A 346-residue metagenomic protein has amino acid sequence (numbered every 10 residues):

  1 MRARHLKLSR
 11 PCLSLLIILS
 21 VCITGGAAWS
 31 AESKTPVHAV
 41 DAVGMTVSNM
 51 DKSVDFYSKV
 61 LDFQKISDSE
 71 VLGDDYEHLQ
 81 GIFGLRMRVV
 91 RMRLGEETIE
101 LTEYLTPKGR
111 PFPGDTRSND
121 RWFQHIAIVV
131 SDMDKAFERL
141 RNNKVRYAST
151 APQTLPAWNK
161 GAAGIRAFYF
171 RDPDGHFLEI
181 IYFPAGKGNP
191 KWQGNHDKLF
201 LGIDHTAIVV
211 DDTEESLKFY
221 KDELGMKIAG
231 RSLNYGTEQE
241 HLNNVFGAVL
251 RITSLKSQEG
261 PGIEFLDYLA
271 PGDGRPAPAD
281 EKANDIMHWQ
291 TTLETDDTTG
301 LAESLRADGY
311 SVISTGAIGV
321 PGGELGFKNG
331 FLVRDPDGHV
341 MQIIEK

Functional and structural regions predicted by a protein language model:
R2-L15: Bacterial N-terminal signal peptides that target proteins for export
C12-G25: Bacterial N-terminal signal peptides
W29-P36, I128, D134-L201, I208 (+5 more regions): Vicinal oxygen chelate
V40, G44-V47, F63, V90-M92 (+12 more regions): Short, structured motif recognition centered on aromatic/hydrophobic residues
T46-E97, N142, W158-A162, V209-G262 (+3 more regions): Core segments of cupin and vicinal oxygen chelate
D51, D55, K59-V60, Q64-V71 (+12 more regions): Extended intrinsically disordered, low-complexity coil regions enriched in Ser, Thr, Gly, Ala and often Pro
V71-F83, R88-G161: Ordered, small/hydrophobic-rich secondary-structure cores
